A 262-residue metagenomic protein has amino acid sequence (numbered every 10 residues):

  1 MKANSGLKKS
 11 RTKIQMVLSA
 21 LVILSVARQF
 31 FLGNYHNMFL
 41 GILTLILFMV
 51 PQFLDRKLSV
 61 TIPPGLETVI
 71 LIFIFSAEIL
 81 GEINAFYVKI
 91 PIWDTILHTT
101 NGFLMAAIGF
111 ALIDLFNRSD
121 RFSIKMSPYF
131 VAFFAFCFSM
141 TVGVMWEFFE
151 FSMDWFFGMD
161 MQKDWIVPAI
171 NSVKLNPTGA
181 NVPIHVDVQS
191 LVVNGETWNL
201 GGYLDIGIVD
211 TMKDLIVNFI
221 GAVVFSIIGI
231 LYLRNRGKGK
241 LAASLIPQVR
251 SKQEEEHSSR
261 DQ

Functional and structural regions predicted by a protein language model:
M1-V17: N-terminal membrane topogenic signal
N4-G6, F53-G65, D120-M126: Membrane-interface helix-boundary motifs at transmembrane edges
F30-Y35, K57-L58, I83-W93: Membrane-interface helix caps and helix-loop-helix hairpins in membrane proteins
L40-I42, T61-I72, T95-H98: Cytoplasmic-side transmembrane-helix entry/capping segments in multi-pass membrane proteins
F48-Q52, F73-E78, A135, S139-W146 (+1 more regions): Alpha-helical transmembrane segments of multi-pass membrane proteins
I83-D94, M140-F225: Interfacial helix-loop-helix junctions of multi-pass membrane proteins
T100-N117, W155-M161, I220-R234: Membrane-interfacial alpha-helical segments at the cytosolic side of multi-pass membrane proteins
G239-R260: Short, highly charged, low-complexity non-transmembrane loops/tails of multi-pass membrane proteins
